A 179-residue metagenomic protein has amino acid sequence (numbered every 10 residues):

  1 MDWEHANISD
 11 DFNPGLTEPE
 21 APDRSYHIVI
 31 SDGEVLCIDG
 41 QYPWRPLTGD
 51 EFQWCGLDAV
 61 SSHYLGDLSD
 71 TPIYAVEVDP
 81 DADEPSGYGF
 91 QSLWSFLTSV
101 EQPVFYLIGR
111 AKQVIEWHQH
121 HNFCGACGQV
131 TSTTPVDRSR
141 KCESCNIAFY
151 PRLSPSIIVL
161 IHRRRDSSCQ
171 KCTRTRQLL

Functional and structural regions predicted by a protein language model:
M1-E101: N-terminal alpha-helical interaction blocks
R110: Phosphate-interacting basic helix/loop segments used at nucleotide- and nucleic-acid interfaces
H118-H121, G128, S139: Residues immediately within or flanking Cys/His clusters that coordinate Zn2+ in small zinc-binding modules
Q129-S132, Y150: Short functional micro-motifs and their immediate structural scaffolds
T133-D137: Short linker/helix segments within small regulatory modules
R140-L179: N-terminal strand-loop-strand
